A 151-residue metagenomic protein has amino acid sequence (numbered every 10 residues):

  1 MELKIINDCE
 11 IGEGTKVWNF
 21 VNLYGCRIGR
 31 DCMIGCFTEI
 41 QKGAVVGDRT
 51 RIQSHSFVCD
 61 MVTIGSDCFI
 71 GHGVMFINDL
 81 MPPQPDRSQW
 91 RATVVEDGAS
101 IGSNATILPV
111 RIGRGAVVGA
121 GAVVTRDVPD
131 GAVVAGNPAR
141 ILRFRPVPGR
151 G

Functional and structural regions predicted by a protein language model:
M1-N7, V17-I112, N137-R150: Flexible, glycine/small-residue-enriched loop-and-beta-strand segment within the central core of proteins
R114-V117, V123-R126, D130-G131: Internal alpha/beta core interface subdomains
V134: Conserved active-site beta-strand element of glycosyltransferases/polysaccharide synthases
